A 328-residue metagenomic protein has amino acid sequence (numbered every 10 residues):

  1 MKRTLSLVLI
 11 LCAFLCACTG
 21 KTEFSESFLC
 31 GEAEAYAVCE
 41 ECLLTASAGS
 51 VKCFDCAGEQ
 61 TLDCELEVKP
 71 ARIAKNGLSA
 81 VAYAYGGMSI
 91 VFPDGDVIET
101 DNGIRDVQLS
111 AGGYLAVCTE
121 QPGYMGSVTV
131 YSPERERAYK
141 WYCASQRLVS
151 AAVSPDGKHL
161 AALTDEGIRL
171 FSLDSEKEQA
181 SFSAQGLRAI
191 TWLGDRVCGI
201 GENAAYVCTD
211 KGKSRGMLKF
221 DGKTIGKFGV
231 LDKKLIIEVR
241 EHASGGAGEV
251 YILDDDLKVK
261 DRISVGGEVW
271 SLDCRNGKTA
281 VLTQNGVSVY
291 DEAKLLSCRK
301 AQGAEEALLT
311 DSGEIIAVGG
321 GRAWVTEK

Functional and structural regions predicted by a protein language model:
L15-A17: C-terminal motif of bacterial Sec signal peptides marking the signal peptidase cleavage site
T22-C30, G58-E65, D94-T100, E136-Y142 (+4 more regions): A short beta-strand motif characteristic of beta-propeller blades
S25-K52, D63-I73: Beta-strand-rich domains and repeat architectures in extracellular enzymes and scaffolds, especially beta-propellers
C30-V38, V68-G77, N102-A111, Q146-V153 (+4 more regions): Repeated scaffold domains used in trafficking and secretory/extracellular systems, primarily beta-propellers
A35-S47, N76-A84, S89, G113-P122 (+6 more regions): Short beta-strand elements that form the blades of beta-propeller/WD-repeat-like and other beta-sheet-rich scaffold
S50-K52, M88-V91, G123-T129, G167-F171 (+4 more regions): Structural motif
W141-Y251: Acidic, serine/threonine- and glycine-rich low-complexity intrinsically disordered segments that serve as flexible
K300-K328: Blade-level signature of beta-propeller repeat domains, shared across WD40, Kelch, NHL, RCC1 and BNR/Asp-box propellers
